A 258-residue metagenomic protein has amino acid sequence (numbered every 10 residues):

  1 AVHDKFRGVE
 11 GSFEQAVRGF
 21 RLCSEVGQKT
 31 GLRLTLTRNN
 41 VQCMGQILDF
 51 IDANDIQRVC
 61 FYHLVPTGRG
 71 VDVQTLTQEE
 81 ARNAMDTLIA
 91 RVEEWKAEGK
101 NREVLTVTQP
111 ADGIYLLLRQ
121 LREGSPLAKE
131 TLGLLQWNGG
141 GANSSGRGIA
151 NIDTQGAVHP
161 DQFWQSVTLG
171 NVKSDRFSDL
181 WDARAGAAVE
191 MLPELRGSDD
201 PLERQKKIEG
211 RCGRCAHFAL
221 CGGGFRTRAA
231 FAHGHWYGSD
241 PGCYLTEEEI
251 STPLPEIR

Functional and structural regions predicted by a protein language model:
A1-E80: Radical SAM/AdoMet-radical enzyme domain recognition
R18-T30, N54, T87-E103, T154: A structural motif corresponding to the C-terminal end of an alpha-helix and its immediate exit/capping segment
I56, P126-G139: Acidic, His- and aromatic-enriched active-site or binding-groove loops in soluble protein domains that engage sugars
E80-L132, A157-G222, T227: C-terminal accessory region of radical SAM enzymes
N143-G146: Short, small/polar residue-rich loop motifs at catalytic or cofactor-binding pockets
R228-G242: Short cysteine/histidine-rich metal-coordination sites, predominantly Zn2+-binding motifs
G238-R258: Short Fe-S-cluster ligation motifs
